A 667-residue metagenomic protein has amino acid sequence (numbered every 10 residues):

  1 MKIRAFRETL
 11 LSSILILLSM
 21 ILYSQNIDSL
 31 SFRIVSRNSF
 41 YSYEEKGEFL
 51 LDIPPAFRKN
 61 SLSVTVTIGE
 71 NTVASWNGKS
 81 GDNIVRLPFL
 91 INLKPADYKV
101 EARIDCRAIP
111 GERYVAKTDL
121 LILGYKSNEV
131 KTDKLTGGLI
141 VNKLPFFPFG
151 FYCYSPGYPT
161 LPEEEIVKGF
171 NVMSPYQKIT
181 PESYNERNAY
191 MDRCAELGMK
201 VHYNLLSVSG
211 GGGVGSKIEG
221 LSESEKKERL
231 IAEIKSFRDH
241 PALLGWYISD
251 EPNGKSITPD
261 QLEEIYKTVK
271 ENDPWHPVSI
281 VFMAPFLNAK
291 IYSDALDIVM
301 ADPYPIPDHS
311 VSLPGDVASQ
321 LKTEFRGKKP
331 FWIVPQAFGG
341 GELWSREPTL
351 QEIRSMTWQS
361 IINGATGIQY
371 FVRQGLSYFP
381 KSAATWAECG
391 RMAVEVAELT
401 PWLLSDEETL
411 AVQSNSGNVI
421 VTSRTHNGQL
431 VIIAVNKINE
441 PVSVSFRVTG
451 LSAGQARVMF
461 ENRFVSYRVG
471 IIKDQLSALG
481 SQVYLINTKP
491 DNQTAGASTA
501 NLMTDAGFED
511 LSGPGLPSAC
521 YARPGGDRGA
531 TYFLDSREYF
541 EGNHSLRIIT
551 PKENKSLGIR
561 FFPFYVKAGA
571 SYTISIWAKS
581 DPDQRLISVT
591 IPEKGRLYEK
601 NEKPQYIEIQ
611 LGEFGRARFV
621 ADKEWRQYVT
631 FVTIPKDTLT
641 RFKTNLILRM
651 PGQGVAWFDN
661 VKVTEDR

Functional and structural regions predicted by a protein language model:
I109-I166, S279: N-terminal carbohydrate-binding accessory modules
P159-K226, E233, I257-P277: Aromatic-lined substrate-binding rim segments of carbohydrate-active enzymes
N204-L206, I265-N288, G327-G340: Aromatic-lined carbohydrate-recognition surfaces of secreted/lumenal glycan-active proteins
S209-V214, Q320-Q351: Active-site clefts of carbohydrate-active enzymes
R229-P259, M283-A289, S293-P305: Active-site groove signature of glycoside hydrolases
N415-L451, L479: Carbohydrate-binding surface patches
R468-S498: C-terminal beta-strand-rich structural cap/linker in extracellular carbohydrate-active enzymes
D491-R667: Extracellular and organelle-lumenal recognition/adhesion modules and their flexible linkers in secreted
